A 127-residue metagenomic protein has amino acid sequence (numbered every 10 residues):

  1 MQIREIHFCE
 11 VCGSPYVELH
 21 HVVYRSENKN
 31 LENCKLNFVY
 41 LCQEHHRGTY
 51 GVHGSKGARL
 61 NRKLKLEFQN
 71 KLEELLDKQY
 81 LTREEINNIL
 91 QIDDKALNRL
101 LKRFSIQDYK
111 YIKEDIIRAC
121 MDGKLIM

Functional and structural regions predicted by a protein language model:
M1-E18, V39-E44: Short cysteine-rich loop/turn motifs with clustered Cys
M1-F8, N30-E32, N70-L72: Short, charged surface segments at domain edges that flank catalytic/cofactor-binding sites
V23-F38: Short linker/helix segments within small regulatory modules
N37-R62: Short Cys/His-centered divalent metal-binding micro-motifs
K63-L81: Short, amphipathic alpha-helical "recognition" segments used to contact nucleic acids or chromatin
E84-L90: Short alpha-helical "recognition helix" segments of helix-turn-helix
L97-N98: Helix-turn-helix DNA-binding helix
K102-M127: Short Lys/Arg-enriched helix C-cap and helix-to-coil transition segments that create basic nucleic-acid-contact patches
